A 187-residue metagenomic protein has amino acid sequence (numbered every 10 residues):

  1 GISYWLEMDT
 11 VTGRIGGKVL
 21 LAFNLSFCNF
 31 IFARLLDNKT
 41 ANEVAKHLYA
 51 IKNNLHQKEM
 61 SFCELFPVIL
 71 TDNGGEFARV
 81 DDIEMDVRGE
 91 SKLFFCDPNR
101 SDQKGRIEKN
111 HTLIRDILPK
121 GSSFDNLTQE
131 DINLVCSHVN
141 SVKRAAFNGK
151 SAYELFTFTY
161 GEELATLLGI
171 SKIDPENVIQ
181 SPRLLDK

Functional and structural regions predicted by a protein language model:
G1-L20: Mobile-element integrase/transposase regions, centering on the N-terminal DNA-binding/Zn-coordinating module
G16, A33-E59: Active-site beta-loop-alpha junctions of metal-dependent nucleic acid enzymes, especially the RNase H-like/DDE
G16-K18, S26-I31: Coil-to-beta-strand transition motifs
S26, D81-K92: Short, surface-exposed basic-aromatic patches at helix termini and helix-loop junctions that form
N29-R34, F95, K120: Short small-residue beta-strand/loop micro-motif enriched in glycine and branched aliphatics
T71-N73, A78-I83, F94-I117, D125-S137: RNase H-like two-metal-ion nuclease catalytic core shared by retroviral integrases and related mobile-element nucleases
K120-K187: C-terminal domain-tail junction helix/linker
